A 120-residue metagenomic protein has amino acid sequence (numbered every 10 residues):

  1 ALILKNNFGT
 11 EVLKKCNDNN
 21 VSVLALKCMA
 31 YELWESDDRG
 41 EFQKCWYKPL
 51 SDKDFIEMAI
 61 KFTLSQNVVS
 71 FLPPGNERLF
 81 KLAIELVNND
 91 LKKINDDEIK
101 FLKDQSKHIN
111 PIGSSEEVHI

Functional and structural regions predicted by a protein language model:
A1-I120: Beta/alpha (TIM)-barrel catalytic core signal, keyed to glycine-rich beta->alpha loops juxtaposed to Asp/Glu that bind
